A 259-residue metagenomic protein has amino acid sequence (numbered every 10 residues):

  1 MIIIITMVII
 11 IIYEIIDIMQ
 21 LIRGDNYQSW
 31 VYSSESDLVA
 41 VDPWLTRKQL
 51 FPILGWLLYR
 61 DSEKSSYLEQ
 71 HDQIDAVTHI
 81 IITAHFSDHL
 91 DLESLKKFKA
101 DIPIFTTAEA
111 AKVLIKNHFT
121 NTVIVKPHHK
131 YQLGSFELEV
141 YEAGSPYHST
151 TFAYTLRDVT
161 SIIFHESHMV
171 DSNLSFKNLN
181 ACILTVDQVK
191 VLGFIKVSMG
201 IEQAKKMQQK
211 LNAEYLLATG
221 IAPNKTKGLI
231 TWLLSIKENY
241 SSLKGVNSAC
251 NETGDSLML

Functional and structural regions predicted by a protein language model:
I9-K64, K210-A213, T231, E252-D255: Zn-dependent metallo-beta-lactamase
R23-D37, Q132-A181, M199-Q203: Catalytic core of the metallo-beta-lactamase
N26-Q28, T46-K48, H85-L90, A111-V113 (+5 more regions): Active-site environment of divalent metal-dependent phosphoester hydrolases
D37-I81, E93-S94, V170-K177: Pre-active-site segment of Zn-dependent metallo-hydrolases
A40-D42, V77-D88, F105-T107, I163-M169 (+3 more regions): Active-site neighborhood of phospho(di)ester-bond hydrolases with catalytic His/Asp-centered motifs
L50, S65-Y131: Active-site HxH/HxHxD metal-binding segment of metal-dependent hydrolases
T106-T160, S248-L259: Metallo-beta-lactamase
E109, D171-M258: Cap/insert and terminal regions of metallo-dependent hydrolase folds
